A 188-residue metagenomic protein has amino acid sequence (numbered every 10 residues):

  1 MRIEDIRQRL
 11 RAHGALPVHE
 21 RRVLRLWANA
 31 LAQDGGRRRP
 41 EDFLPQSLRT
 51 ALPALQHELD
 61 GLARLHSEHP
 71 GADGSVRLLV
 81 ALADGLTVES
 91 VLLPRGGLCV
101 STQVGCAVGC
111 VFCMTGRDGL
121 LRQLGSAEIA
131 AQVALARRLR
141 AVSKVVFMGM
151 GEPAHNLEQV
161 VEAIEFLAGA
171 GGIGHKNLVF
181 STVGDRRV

Functional and structural regions predicted by a protein language model:
M1-G96: Flexible, acidic/Gly-rich N-terminal and inter-domain linker regions that tether and position cofactor-handling modules
L86-V88, L93, G97-V104, V108-V188: Conserved Radical SAM active-site core
